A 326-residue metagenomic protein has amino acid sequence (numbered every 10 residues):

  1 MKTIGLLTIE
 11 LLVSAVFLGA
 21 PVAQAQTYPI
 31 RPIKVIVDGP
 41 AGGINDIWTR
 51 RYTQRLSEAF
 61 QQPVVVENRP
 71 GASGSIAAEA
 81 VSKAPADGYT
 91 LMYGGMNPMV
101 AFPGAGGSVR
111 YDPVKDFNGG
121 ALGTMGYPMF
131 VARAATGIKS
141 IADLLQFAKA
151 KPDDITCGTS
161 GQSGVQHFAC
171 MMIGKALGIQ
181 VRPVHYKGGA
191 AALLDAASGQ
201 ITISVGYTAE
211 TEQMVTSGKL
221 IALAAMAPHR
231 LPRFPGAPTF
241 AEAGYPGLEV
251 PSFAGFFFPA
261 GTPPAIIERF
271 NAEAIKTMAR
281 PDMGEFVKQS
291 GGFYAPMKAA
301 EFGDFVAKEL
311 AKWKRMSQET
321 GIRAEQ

Functional and structural regions predicted by a protein language model:
M1-G5: Positively charged n-region of N-terminal signal peptides that target proteins for export
T8-A20: Bacterial N-terminal signal peptides
A25-D116, D154, G178-Y207, M214 (+2 more regions): N-terminal (or domain-start) structured segment
I30-P32, K175, E242, P264-Q326: An extracytoplasmic/periplasmic, membrane-proximal ligand-sensing/linker region
P40-G42, M96-N97, R133-I138, T159-G164 (+4 more regions): Short coil/turn segments
L56, A80-Y89, P103-A191, I203 (+2 more regions): Hinge/capping helix and adjacent helix->loop/strand transition within the periplasmic-binding protein
N97-S108, H167, M172-A176, I203-A237 (+1 more regions): A ligand-binding cleft/hinge motif common to bilobed small-molecule-binding domains
M125, S140, E210-A279, K308-A311 (+1 more regions): C-terminal lobe and pocket-closing loops of periplasmic/extracytoplasmic Venus-flytrap solute-binding proteins
